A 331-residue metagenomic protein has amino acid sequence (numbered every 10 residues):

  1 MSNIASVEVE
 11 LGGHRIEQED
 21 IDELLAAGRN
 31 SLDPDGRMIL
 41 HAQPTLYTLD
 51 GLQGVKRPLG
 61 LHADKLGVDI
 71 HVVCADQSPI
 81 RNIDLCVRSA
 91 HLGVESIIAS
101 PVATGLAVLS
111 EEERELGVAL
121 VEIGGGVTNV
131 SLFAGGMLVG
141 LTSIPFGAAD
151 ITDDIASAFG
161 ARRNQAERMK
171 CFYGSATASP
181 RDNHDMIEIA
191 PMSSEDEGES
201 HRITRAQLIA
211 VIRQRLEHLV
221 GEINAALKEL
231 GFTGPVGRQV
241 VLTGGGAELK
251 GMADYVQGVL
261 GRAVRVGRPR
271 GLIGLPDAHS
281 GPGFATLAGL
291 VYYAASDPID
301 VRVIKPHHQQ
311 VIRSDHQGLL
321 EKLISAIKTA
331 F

Functional and structural regions predicted by a protein language model:
M1-L120, M137-L138, A148, A161-I209 (+4 more regions): Nucleotide/phosphate-binding catalytic cleft detector across ATP-hydrolyzing and phosphate-transferring enzymes
A75, G174-A178, P235-V259: Glycine-rich phosphate-binding loops at beta-strand->alpha-helix junctions
V87, E122, I155, I223 (+2 more regions): Residue-level signature of catalytic and energy-coupling elements of molecular machines, predominantly ATP/GTP-dependent
E113-R114, K228, Y255-G261: Short, solvent-exposed amphipathic alpha-helical segments in soluble enzyme and RNA/protein-processing domains
L120-V127, F133-G136, P145-A149, G244-L249: A short acidic Gly-Thr/Ser loop motif
D153, A206, A210, Q214-G221 (+5 more regions): Feature representing long, continuous alpha-helical segments
V220, N224-Q239: Phosphate/pyrophosphate-binding loops at sites that engage ATP/ADP/AMP, CoA/4′-phosphopantetheine, polyphosphate
V259-L287: Conserved phosphate-binding/catalytic loops in two-lobed NTP-binding clefts
